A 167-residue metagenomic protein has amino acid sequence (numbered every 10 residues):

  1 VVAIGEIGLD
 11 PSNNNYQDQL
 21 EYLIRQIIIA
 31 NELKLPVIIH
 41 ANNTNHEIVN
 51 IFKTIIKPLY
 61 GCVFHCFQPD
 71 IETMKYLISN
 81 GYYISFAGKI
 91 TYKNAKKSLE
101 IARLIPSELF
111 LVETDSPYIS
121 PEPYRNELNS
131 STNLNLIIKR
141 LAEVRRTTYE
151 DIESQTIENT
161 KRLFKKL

Functional and structural regions predicted by a protein language model:
V1-P36, N80-Y83, G88-K93: Active-site gating/metal-coordination segments in enzymes
I4, G8, I38, V63 (+1 more regions): Generic enzyme active-site microenvironment
E6, A30, H65, L77 (+4 more regions): Conserved, mostly hydrophobic/aromatic
Q17, A41-I56, V63, D70-I78 (+1 more regions): Distinct, well-ordered alpha-helical segments
R25, E32, T54-G61, K75-A87 (+1 more regions): Glycine-enriched alpha-helix->loop->beta-strand junction motifs that scaffold or abut catalytic
I29, N133-L167: Mid-to-C-terminal alpha-helical segments outside catalytic/metal-binding sites
P36-N42, G61-Q68, F86-G88: Catalytic beta/alpha-barrel core
E108-S130: Short acidic/histidine-rich active-site segments
